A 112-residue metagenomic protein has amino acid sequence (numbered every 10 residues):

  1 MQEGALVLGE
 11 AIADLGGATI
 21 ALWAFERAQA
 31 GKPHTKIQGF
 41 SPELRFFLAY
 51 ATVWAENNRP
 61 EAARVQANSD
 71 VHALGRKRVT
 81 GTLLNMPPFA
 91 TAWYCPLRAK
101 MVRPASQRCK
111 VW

Functional and structural regions predicted by a protein language model:
M1-W112: Zinc-dependent metallohydrolase catalytic domains
